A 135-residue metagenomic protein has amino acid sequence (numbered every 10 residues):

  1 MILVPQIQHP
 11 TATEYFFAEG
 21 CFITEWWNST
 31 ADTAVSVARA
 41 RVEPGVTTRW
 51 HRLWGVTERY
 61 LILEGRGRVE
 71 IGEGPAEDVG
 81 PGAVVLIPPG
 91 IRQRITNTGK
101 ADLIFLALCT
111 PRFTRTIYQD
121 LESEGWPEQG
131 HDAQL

Functional and structural regions predicted by a protein language model:
M1-V35, I117-L135: A short, N-terminal "cap"/entry segment at the start of jelly-roll beta-barrel domains of the cupin/DSBH fold
G20-E25, A38-W54: Conserved short histidine dyad/triad with adjacent acidic residue
F22, V46, G55-V56, P75 (+2 more regions): A generic "binding-loop/recognition-motif" signal
R41-E43, R52-V69, L108: Short, conserved beta-strand element in jelly-roll/cupin
R49-W50, V69-E70, I87, Q93-G99: Short beta-strand His + acidic residue motifs that chelate non-heme Fe in jelly-roll/DSBH and cupin folds
R59, L86, A101-T116: A short hydrophobic beta-strand segment most commonly corresponding to one strand of the jelly-roll/cupin
E73-P89: Short acidic-glycine-tyrosine-enriched beta hairpin
